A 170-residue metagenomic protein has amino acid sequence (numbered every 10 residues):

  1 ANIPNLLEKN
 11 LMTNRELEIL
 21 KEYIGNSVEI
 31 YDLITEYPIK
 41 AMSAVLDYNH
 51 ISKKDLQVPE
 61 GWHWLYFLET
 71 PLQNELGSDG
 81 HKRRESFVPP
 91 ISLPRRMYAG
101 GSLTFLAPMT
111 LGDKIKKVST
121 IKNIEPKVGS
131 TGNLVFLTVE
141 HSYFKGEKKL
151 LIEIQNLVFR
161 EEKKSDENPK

Functional and structural regions predicted by a protein language model:
L6-S27, Y98-K170: HotDog/MaoC-like acyl-thioester-processing domains
L11-K114: Hydrophobic, proline/glycine-rich low-complexity stretches
